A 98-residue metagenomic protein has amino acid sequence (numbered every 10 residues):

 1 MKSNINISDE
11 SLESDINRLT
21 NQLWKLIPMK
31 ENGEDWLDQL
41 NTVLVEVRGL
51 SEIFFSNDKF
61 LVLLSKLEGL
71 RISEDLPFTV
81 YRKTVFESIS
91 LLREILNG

Functional and structural regions predicted by a protein language model:
M1-L37, F86-I95: Short terminal alpha-helical segments
S3, I7, V47, S51-F54 (+1 more regions): Generic preference for well-ordered secondary structure
T20-K66: Amphipathic alpha-helical interaction modules
S65-G98: Amphipathic alpha-helical binding modules
